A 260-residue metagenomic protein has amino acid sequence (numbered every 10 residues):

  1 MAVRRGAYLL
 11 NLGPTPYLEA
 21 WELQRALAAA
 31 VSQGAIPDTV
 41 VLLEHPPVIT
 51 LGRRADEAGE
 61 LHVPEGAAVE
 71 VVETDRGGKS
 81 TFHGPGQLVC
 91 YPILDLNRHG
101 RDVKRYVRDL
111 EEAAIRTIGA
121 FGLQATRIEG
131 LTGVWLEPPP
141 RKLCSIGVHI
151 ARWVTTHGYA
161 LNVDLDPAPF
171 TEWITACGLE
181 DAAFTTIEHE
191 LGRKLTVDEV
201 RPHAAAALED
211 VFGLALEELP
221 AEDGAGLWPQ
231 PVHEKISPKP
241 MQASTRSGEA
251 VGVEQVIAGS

Functional and structural regions predicted by a protein language model:
M1-L143, K194-L195, G226-S260: N-terminal lobe of the biotin/lipoate ligase/transferase fold
R54-H62, E70, L143-V163, P167 (+1 more regions): Short, conserved beta-strand/beta-arch hydrophobic-aromatic motifs that form part of recognition grooves or interface
C90-P92, T132, I146-V148, Y159-V163 (+1 more regions): A structural signal for short, well-ordered beta-strand segments
I115, A151, A206: Short glycine-/small-residue-rich flexible loop motifs, especially phosphate/cofactor-binding loops
I115-L123, L165, E209, G213: Short helix-capping and hinge/turn segments at secondary-structure transitions, especially at repeat and domain
W135, P167-S260: C-terminal accessory segment of soluble enzyme catalytic cores
